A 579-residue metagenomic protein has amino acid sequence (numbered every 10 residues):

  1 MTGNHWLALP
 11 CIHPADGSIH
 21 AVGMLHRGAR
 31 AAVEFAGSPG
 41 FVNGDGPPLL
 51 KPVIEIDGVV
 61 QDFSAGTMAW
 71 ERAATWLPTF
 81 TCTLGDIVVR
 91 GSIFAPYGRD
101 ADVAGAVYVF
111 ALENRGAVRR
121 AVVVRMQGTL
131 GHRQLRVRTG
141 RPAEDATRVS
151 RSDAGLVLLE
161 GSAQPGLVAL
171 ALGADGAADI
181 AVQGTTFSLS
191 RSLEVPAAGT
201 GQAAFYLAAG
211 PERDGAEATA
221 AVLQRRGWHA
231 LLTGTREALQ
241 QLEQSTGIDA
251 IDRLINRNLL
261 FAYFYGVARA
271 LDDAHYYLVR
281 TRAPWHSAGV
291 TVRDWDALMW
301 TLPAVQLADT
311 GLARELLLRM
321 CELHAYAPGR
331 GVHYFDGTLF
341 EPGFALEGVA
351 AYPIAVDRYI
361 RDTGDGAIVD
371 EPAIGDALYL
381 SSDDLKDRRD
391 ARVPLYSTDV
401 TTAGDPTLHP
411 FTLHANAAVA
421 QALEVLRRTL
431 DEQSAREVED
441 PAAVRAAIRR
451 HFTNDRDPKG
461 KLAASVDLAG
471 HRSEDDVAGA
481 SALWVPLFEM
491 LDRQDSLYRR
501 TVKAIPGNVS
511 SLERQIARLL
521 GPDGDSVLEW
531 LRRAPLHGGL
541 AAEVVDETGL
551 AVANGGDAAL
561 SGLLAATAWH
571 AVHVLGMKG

Functional and structural regions predicted by a protein language model:
M1-G247: Terminal accessory carbohydrate-recognition/targeting modules of carbohydrate-active enzymes
M1-P48, G289-V292, P342-Y359, R472-D492 (+1 more regions): C-terminal capping/lid segments that line or modulate ligand- or cofactor-binding pockets
P96, L278-A288, F335-F340, T402-L413 (+4 more regions): Active-site-adjacent structural elements in folded domains
T200-A221, V332-A351, D383-E439, E547-N554: The feature captures the catalytic groove of carbohydrate-active enzymes
R213-D214, W228-A288, G311, E315: Low-complexity, Ser/Thr/Pro/Gly-enriched N-terminal "stalk/linker" regions
Q244-D252, V305-L317, I360-Y379, R428-A442 (+3 more regions): Structural helix-adjacent loops and short alpha-helical linkers that scaffold large soluble proteins
A288-A391, N416, N554-K578: Aromatic-rich carbohydrate-recognition surfaces in CAZymes
D294, L380-T398, P406-A417, A435-Q515: Extended ligand-binding clefts on enzyme/binding-domain cores
